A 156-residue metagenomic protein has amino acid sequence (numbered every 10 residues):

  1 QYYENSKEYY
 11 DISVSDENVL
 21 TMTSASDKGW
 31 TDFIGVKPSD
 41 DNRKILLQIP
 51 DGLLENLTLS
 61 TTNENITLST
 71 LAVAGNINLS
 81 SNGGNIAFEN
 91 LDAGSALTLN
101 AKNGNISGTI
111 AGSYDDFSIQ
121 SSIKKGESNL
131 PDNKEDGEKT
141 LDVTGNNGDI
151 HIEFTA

Functional and structural regions predicted by a protein language model:
Q1-T21, Q48, N56, T67-A72 (+3 more regions): Short linear S-[DN]-x-LW-Φ motif typified by the pepsin-like aspartic protease active-site region
D16, D41-R43, L53, T62 (+9 more regions): Repetitive beta-strand solenoid architecture
N18-F33: Extracellular adhesion/glycan-binding regions together with long Ser/Thr- and acidic-residue-rich low-complexity tracts
G29-P50: Extended Gly/Ser/Thr-rich low-complexity repeat segments, especially those forming or decorating extracellular
W30-T31, L68, F88: Intrinsically disordered, low-complexity regions
T58-S60: Extracellular-facing segments of soluble proteins and assemblies that are Gly/Ser/Thr-biased and enriched in aromatics
I86-A156: Short, surface-exposed interaction patches in beta-rich subdomains that mediate adhesion/assembly near membranes
